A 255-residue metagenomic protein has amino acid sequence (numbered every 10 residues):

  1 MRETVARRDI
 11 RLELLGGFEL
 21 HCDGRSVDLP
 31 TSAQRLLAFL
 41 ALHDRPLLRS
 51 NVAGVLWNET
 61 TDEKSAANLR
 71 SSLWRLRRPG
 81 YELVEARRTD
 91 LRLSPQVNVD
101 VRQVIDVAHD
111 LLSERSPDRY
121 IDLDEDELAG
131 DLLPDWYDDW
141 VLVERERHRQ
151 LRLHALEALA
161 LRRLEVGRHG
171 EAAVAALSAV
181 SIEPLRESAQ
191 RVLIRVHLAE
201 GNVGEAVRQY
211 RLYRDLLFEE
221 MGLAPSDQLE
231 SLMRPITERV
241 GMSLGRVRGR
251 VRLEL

Functional and structural regions predicted by a protein language model:
M1-T4, V27-P30, A38, L42 (+2 more regions): Intrinsically disordered, charged and Pro/Gly-enriched terminal/linker segments that flank large helical-solenoid
I10-E13, E82-R87: Short beta-strand
L14, P46, E127: Short aromatic/basic micro-patch
L14-Q34: A structural micro-motif at secondary-structure boundaries
G16-F18, R87-D90: Beta-strand-connecting loop/turn residues
L20, V52, L76, A206: Conserved RecA-like P-loop NTPase ATPase core
L40-V52: Short capping segments at the starts of secondary-structure elements
R70-L73, R77-Y81, R214: C-terminal flanking helix
